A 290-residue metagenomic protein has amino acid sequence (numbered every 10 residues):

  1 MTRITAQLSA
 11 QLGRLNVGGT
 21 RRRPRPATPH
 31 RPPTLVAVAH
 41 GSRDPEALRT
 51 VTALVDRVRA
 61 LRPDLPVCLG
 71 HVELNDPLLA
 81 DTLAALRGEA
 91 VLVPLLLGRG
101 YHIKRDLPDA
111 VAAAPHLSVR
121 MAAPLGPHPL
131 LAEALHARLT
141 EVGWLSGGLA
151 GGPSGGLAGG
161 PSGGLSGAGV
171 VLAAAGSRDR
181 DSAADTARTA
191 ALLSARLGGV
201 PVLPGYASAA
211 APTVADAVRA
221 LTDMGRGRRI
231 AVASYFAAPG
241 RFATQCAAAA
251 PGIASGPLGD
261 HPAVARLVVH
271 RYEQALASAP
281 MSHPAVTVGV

Functional and structural regions predicted by a protein language model:
M1-V290: Active-site-proximal alpha-helix that buttresses catalytic centers in soluble enzyme cores
